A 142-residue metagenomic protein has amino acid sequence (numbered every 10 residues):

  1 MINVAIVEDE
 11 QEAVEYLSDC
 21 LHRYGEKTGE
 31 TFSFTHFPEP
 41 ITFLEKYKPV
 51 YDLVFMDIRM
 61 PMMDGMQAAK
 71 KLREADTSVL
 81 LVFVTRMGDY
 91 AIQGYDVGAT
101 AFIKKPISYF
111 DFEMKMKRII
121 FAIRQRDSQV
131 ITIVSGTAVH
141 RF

Functional and structural regions predicted by a protein language model:
E8, D57-I58: Active-site residues of response regulator receiver
Q11-T35, E74: Two-component/phosphorelay signaling modules centered on CheY-like receiver
S33-L53: Acidic, metal-coordinating helix/loop segments flanking the phosphotransfer/catalytic sites of two-component signaling
E39, D64-Q67: Acidic catalytic/metal-coordinating carboxylates
M66-T77: Short amphipathic alpha-helix used as the core "switch/output" element in two-component signaling
K105: A Lys-centered signature of the CheY-like receiver
M114-F142: Conserved binding/recognition cores within well-folded domains
